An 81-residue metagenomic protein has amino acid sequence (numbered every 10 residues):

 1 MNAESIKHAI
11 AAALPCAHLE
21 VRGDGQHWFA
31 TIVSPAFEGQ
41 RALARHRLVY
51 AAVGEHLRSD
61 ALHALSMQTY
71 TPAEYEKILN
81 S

Functional and structural regions predicted by a protein language model:
M1-A17: N-proximal, solvent-exposed amphipathic alpha-helical segments enriched in charged/polar residues
I6-I10, R45-D60: Short, non-transmembrane amphipathic alpha-helical segments
A13-F29: Short edge beta-strands and adjacent turn/loop segments
R22, T31-V33, Q68-Y70: Solvent-exposed beta-strand sheet faces enriched in polar/charged residues
Q26, P35-F37, P72: Residue-level signature for short turns and capping positions that connect secondary-structure elements
H27, H46, H63: Histidine-centered active-site/metal-ligand motif
I32-H46: A short interface-forming secondary-structure element
A51-S81: C-terminal structural segments of small proteins and small subunits
